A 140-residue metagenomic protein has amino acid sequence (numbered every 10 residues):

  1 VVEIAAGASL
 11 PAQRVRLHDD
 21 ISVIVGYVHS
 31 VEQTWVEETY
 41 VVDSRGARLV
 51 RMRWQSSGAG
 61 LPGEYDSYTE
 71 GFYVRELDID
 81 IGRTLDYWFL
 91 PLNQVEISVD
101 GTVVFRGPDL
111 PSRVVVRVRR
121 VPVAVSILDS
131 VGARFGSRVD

Functional and structural regions predicted by a protein language model:
V1-R16, S126-D140: Short N-terminal segments
V2-S56: N-terminal secretory signal peptides
L61-D140: Mature, soluble, non-transmembrane domains
